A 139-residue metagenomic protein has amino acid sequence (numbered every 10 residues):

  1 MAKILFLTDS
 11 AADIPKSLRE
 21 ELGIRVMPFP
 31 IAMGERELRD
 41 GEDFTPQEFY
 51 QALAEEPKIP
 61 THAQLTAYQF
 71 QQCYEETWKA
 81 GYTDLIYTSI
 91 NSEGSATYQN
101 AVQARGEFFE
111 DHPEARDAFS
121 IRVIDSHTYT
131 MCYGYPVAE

Functional and structural regions predicted by a protein language model:
A2, E21-I24, R116-I121: A short helix-to-beta-strand connector/capping loop
L5-Q71: N-terminal glycine-rich anion-binding loop in soluble enzyme alpha/beta folds
L7-T8, Y87-N91, I124-D125: Short beta-strand segments
E21, A52, E56, E76-A80 (+2 more regions): Change "in soluble alpha/beta enzymes" to "in soluble alpha/beta proteins
F44, E48, L65-Q69, A80 (+2 more regions): Conserved active-site and cofactor/substrate-binding residues in soluble primary-metabolism enzymes
H62-A63, I90, S126-Y129: Glycine- and other small-residue-rich loops at beta-strand/loop junctions that grip anionic moieties
Q69-F108: N-terminal glycine-rich phosphate/adenylate-binding segment common to multiple enzyme folds
G94-E139: Active-site histidine-anchored catalytic micro-motif
